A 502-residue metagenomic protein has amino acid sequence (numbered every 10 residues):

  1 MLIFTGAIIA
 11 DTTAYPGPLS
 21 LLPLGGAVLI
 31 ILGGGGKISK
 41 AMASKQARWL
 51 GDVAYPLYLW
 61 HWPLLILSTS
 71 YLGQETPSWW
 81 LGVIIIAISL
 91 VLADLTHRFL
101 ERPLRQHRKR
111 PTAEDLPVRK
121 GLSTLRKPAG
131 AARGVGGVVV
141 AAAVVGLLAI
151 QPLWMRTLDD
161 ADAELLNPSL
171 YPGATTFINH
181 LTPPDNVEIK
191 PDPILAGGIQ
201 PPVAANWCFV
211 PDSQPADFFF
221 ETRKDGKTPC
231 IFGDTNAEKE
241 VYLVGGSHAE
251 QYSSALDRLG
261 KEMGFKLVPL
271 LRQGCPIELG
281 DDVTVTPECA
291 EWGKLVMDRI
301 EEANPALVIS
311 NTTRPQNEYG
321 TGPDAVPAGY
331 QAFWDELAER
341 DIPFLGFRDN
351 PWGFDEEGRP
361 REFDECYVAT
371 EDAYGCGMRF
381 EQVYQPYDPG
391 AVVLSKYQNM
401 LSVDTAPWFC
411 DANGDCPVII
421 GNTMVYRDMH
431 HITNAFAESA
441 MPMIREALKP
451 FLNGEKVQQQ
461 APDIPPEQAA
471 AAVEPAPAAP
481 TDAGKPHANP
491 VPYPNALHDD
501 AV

Functional and structural regions predicted by a protein language model:
M1-F99, P103-A132: Alpha-helical transmembrane segments in multi-pass integral membrane proteins
D11, L72-P77, L90, R98 (+1 more regions): Extracellular/periplasmic envelope-modification machinery, especially enzymes that add or remove acyl/ester groups on
